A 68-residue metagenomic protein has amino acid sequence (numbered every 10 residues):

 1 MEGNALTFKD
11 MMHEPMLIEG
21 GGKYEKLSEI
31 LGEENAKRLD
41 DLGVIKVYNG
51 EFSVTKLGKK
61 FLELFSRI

Functional and structural regions predicted by a protein language model:
M1-K37: Short amphipathic alpha-helical interface segments
D40-G50: A short, conserved structural fragment
E51-K56: Minor-groove-contacting beta-hairpin "wing" of winged helix-turn-helix DNA-binding domains
K59-I68: Short, amphipathic alpha-helical interaction segments positioned at domain boundaries
